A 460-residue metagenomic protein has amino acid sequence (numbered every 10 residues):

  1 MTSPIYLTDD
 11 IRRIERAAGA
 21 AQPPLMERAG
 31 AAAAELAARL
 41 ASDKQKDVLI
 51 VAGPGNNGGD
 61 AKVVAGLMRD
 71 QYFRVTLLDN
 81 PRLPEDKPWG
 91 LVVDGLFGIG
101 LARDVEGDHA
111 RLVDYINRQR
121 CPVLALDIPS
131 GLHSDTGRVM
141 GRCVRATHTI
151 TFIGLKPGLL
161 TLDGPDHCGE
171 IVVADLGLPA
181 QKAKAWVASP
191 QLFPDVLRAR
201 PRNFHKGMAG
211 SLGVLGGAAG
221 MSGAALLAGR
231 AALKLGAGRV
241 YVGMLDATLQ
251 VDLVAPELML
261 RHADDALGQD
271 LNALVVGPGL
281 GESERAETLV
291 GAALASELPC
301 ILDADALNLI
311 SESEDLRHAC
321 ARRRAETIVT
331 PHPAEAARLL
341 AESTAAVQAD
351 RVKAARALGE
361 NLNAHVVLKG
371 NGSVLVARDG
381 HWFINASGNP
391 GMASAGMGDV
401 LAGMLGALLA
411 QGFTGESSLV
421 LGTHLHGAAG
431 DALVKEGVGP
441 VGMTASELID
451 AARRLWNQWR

Functional and structural regions predicted by a protein language model:
M1-Y72, T76, A146-H148, L159-A304 (+2 more regions): Small-residue (G/A/S/T)-rich helix-start motifs and N-terminal tracts that mark the onset
N56, R82-L83, I99-G100, G281: A short acidic, glycine/proline-enriched capping/turn motif at secondary-structure boundaries, especially helix N-cap
D79, D127, M244: Conserved acidic E/D residue at the C-terminus of a beta-strand in Rossmann-like folds
D79-D86, R103, V196: Glycine-rich oxoanion-binding loops at beta->alpha junctions
N80-P84, S130-S134, P157, L307-L309: Short acidic loop-to-helix transition motifs that present clustered carboxylates
L83-F97, L274-V275: Short, well-ordered secondary-structure micro-motifs within conserved domains or adaptor modules
L83-P84, R111, R285, A354: Short acidic active-site motifs
G90-L91, L96-A185: Internal gly/pro-rich beta-alpha loop/helix module that stabilizes soluble enzyme cofactors or their anionic handles
